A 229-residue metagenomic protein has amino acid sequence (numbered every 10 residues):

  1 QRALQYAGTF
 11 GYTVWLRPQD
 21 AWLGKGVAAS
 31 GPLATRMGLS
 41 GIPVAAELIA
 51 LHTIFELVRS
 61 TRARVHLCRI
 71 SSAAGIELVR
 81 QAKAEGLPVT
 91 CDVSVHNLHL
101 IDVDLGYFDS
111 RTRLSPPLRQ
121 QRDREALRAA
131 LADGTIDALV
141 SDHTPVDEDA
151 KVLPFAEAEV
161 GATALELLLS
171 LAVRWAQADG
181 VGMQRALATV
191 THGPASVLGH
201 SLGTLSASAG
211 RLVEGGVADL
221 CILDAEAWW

Functional and structural regions predicted by a protein language model:
Q1-L139: Histidine/acidic residue-rich metal-binding segments in metalloenzymes
W15, W22, W175, W228-W229: A residue-identity detector for tryptophan
R36-R62, R111, A138-L139, T144-E226: His/Asp/Glu-enriched, well-ordered alpha-helical/loop segment that forms or immediately abuts the divalent-metal
A73-I76, D104-G106, Q120, R124 (+5 more regions): A generic structural micro-environment signature that highlights single residues at secondary-structure boundaries
A74-I76, N97-L100, V146-D149, S196 (+1 more regions): Flexible loop/turn segments at secondary-structure boundaries
